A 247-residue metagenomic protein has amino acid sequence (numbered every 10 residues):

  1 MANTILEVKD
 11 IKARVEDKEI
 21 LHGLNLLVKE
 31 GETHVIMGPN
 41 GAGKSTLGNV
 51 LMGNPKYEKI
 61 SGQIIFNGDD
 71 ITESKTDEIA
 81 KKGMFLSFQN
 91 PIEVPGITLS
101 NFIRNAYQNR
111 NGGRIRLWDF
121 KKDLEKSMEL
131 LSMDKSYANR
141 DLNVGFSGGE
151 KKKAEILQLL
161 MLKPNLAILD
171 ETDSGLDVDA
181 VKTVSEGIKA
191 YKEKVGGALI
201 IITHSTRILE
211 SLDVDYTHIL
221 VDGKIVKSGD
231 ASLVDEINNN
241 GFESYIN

Functional and structural regions predicted by a protein language model:
L6-V8, L21-G23: Conserved structural motif at the start of ABC-family nucleotide-binding domains
D17-L21, E78: Short coil-to-beta microelement around the adenine-binding A-loop and adjacent beta1/P-loop entry of ABC ATPase
L24, V28-E30: Conserved hydrophobic segment flanking the Walker A/P-loop of ABC-type ATPase nucleotide-binding domains
M37-A42: The feature captures the beta-strand-to-loop junction immediately N-terminal to the Walker
Q63-I79, N143: ABC ATPase NBD Q-loop/coupling interface
I92-N165: ABC-family P-loop ATPase nucleotide-binding domains
I168-T172, D179: Walker B catalytic motif
Y216, L220, K224-I246: Conserved beta-strand-loop-alpha-helix hinge in the C-terminal portion of ABC ATPase nucleotide-binding domains
